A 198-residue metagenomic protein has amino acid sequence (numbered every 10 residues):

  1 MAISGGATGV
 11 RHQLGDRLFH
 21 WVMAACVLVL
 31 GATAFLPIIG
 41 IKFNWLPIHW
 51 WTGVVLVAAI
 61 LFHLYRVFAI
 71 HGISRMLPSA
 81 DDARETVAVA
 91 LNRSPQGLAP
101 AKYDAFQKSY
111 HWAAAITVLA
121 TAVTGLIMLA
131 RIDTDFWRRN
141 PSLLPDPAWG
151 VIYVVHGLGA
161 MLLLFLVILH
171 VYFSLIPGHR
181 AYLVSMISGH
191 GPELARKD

Functional and structural regions predicted by a protein language model:
M1-D198: Membrane-embedded alpha-helical bundles that constitute the cytochrome b-like, heme-associated redox core of multi-pass
